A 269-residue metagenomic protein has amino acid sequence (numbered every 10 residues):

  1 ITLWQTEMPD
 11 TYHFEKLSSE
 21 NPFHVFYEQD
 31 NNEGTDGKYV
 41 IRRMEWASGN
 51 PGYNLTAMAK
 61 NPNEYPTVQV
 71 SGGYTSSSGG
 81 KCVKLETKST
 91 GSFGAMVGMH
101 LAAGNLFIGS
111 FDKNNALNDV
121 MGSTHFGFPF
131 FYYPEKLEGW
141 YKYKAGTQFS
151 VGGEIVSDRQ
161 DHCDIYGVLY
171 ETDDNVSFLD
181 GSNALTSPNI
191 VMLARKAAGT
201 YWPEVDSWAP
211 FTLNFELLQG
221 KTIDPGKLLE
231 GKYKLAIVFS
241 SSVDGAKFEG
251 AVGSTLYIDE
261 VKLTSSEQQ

Functional and structural regions predicted by a protein language model:
T2-P134, Q160-Y170, V176-T212, E216-V243 (+1 more regions): Aromatic (Trp/Tyr/Phe) and Gly/Pro-enriched flexible surface segments
Y133-A145: A short beta-strand element within beta-rich, extracytoplasmic domains of secreted/secretory-pathway proteins
Y143-V151, V156-Q160, D173-V176: Extended, low-complexity, turn-rich repeat/linker tracts enriched in Gly/Pro/Ser/Thr and Asp/Glu that occur
